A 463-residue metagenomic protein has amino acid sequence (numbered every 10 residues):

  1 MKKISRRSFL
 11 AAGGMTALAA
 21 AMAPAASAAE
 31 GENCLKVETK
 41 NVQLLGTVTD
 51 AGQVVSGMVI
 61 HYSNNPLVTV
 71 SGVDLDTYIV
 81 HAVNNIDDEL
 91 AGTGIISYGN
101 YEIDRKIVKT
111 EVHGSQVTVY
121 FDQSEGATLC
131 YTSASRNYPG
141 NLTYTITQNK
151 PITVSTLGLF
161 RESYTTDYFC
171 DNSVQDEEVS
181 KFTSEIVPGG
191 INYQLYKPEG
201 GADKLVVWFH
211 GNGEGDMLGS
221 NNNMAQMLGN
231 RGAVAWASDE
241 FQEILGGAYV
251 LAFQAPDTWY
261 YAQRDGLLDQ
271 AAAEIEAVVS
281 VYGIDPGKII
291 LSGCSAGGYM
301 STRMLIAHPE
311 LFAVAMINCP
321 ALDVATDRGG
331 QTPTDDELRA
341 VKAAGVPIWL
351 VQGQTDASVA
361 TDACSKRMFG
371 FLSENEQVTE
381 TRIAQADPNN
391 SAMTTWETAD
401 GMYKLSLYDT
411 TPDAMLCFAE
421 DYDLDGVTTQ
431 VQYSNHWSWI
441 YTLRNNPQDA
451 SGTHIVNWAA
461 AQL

Functional and structural regions predicted by a protein language model:
M1-T16: N-terminal secretory signal peptides and thylakoid transit peptides that target proteins across membranes
G31-V59, N84-D203: A domain-start/cap signature at the N-terminus of enzymes
D203-N212: Short beta-strand element of the alpha/beta-hydrolase
N212-G247, P256-W259: Short substrate-entry loop that stabilizes the transition state in hydrolases
Y261-V281: Alpha/beta-hydrolase active-site loop
G287-E337: Primarily recognizes the serine-hydrolase "nucleophile elbow" in alpha/beta-hydrolase and SGNH/GDSL folds
L350-Q352: Short beta-strand/loop motif that positions the catalytic acidic residue of the alpha/beta-hydrolase fold
A357, N375-L463: C-terminal catalytic histidine-bearing segment of alpha/beta-hydrolase fold enzymes
